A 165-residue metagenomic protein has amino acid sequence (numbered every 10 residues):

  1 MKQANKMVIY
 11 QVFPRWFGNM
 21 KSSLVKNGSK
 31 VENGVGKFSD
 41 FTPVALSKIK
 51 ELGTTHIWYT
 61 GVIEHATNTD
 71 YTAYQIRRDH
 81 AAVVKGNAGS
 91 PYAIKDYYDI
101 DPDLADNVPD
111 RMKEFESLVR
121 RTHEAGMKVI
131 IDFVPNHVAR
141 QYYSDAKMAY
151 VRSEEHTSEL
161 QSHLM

Functional and structural regions predicted by a protein language model:
M1-K128, N136-S153: N-terminal structural segment of carbohydrate-active enzymes
E155-M165: Single conserved hydrophobic/aromatic residue that forms the stacking wall/gate of nucleotide- or nucleobase-binding
